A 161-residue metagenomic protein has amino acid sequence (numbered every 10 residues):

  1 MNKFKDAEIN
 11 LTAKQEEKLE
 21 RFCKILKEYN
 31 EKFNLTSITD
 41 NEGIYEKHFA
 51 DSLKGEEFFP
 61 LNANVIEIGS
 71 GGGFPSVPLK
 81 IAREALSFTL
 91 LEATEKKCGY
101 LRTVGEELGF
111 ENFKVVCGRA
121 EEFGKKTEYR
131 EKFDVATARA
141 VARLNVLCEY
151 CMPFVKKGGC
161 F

Functional and structural regions predicted by a protein language model:
M1-N62, I66, K96-F113: Class I SAM-dependent transferase core
N10, N34-S37, G43-I44, G73 (+3 more regions): Residue-level preference for alpha-helix termini and adjacent loops
D40-G43, F49-A50, A82, E128 (+1 more regions): Short capping/connector residues at structural and topological boundaries
K47, V65, A82-L86, L147: Alpha-helix termini
E56-E57, K80, M152: N-terminal cationic-hydrophobic initiation segments that often serve targeting/anchoring roles
I68-S70: Conserved beta-strand/loop positions that form the S-adenosyl-L-methionine
G72-A85, E149: Conserved SAM-binding loop of SAM-dependent methyltransferases across substrates and taxa, primarily the Class I
A85-T89, A93-F161: S-adenosylmethionine
